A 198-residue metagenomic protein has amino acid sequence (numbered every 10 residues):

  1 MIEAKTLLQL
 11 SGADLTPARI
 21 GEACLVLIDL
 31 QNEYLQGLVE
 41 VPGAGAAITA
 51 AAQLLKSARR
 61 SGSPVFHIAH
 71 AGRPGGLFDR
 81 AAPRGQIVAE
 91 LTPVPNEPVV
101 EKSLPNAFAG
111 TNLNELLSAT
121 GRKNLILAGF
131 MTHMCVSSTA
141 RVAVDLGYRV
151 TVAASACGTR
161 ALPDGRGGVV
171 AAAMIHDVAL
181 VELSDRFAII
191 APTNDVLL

Functional and structural regions predicted by a protein language model:
M1-C24, Q53-R60, R73-L198: Active-site-adjacent betaalpha module
G21, V39-H67: A short alpha/beta connector and helix-capping loop motif
L27-I28, S63-H70, A153: Short beta-strand segments at enzyme active-site cores
Q31-Q36: Short acidic, Gly/Ser-rich segments with clustered Asp/Glu that frequently serve as metal-coordination loops in enzyme
